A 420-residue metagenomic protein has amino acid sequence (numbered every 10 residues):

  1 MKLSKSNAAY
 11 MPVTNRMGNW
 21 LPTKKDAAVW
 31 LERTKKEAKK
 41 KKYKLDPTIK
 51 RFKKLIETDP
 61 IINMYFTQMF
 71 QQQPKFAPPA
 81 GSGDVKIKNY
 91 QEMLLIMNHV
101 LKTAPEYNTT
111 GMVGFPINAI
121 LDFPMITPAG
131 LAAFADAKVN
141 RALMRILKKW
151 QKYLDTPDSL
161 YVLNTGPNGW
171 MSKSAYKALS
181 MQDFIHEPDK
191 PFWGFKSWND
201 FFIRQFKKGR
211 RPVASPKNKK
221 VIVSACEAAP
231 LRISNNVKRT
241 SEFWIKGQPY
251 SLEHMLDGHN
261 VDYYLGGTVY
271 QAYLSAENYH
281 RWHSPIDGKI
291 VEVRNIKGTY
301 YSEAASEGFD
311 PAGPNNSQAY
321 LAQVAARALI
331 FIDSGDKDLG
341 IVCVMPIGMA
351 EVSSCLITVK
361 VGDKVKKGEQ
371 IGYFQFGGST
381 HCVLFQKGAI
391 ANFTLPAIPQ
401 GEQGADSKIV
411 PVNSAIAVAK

Functional and structural regions predicted by a protein language model:
M1-K420: Contiguous, well-folded functional domains in the mature portion of proteins
